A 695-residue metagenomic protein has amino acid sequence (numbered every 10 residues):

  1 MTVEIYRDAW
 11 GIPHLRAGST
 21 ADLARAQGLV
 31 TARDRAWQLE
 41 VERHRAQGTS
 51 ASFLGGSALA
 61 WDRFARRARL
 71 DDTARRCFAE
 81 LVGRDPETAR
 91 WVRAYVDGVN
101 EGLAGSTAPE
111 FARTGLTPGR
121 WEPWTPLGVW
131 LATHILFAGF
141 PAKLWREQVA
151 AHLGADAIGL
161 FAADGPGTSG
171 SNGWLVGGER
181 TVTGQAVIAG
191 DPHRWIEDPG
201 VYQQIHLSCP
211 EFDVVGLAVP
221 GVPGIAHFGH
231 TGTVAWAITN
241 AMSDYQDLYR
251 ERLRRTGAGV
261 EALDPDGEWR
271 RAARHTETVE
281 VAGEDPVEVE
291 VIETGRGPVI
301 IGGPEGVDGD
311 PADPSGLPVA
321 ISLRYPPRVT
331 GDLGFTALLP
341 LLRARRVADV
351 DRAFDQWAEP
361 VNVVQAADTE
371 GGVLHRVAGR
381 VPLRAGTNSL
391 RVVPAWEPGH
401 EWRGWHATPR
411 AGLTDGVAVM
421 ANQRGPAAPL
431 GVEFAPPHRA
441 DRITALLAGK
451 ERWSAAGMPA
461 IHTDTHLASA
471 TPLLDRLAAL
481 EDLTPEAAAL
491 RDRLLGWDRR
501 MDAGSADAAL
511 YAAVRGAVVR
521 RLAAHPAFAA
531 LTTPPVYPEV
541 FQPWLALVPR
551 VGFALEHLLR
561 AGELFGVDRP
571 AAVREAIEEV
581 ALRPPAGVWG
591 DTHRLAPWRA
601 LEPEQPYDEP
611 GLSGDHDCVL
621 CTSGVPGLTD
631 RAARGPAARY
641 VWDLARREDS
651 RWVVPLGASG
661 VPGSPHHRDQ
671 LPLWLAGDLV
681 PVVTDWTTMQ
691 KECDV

Functional and structural regions predicted by a protein language model:
M1-D475, L483, D492, G496-V695: C-terminal/peripheral segments of proteins
